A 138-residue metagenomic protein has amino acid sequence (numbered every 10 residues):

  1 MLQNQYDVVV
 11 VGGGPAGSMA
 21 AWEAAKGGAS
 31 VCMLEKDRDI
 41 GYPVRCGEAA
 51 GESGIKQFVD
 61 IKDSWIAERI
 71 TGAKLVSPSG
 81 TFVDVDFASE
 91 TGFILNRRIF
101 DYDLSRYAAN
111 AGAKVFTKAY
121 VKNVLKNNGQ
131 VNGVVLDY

Functional and structural regions predicted by a protein language model:
L2-A16, C32: Beta1/beta-strand and adjacent pyrophosphate-binding region of the FAD-binding site in flavoprotein oxidoreductases
Y6, E35-D37, V85-F87: Glycine/charged-rich beta-loop-alpha catalytic/anionic-binding loops adjacent to active sites
V9, W22-R45: Glycine-rich FAD pyrophosphate-binding loop
S18-M19, A49: Short alpha-helical segment within the catalytic ATP-binding CA
G28, F58-K62, G112: Glycine-centered loop/turn motif at secondary-structure junctions
D39-K74: N-terminal FAD cofactor-binding segment of flavoenzymes
R69, L75-Y138: Conserved N-terminal helical subregion
